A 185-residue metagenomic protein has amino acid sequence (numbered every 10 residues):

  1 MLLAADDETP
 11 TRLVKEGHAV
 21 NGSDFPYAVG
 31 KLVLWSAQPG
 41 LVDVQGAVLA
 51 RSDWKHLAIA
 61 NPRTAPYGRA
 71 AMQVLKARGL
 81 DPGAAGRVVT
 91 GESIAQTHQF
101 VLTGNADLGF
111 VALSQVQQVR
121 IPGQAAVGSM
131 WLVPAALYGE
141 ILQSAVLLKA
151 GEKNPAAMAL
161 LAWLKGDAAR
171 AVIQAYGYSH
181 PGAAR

Functional and structural regions predicted by a protein language model:
M1: Non-catalytic beta-sheet/beta-sandwich ligand-binding modules that flank or precede catalytic cores
A4-R185: Exported/periplasmic ABC-transporter solute-binding proteins
